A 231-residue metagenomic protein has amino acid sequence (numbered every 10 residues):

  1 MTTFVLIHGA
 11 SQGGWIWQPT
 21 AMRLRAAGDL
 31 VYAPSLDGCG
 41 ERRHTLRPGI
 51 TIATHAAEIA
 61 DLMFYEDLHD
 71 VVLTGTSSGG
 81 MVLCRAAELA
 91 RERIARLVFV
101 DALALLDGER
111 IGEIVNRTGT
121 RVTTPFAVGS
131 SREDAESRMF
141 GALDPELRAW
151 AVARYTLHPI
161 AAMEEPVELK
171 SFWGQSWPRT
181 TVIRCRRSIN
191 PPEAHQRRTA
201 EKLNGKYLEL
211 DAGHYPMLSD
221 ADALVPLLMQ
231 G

Functional and structural regions predicted by a protein language model:
T2-R43, F64: Conserved HGGG/HGGXW glycine-rich cap/lid loop of the alpha/beta-hydrolase fold
L30-Y32, L36-V71, E88, E113-N116: Active-site loop/oxyanion-hole signature of alpha/beta-hydrolase fold enzymes
P34-D37, L208-G213, D220: Short glycine-rich catalytic loops that host catalytic nucleophiles or stabilize transition states across multiple
P48, E88-E133, A162-M163, E168 (+1 more regions): Flexible "cap/lid" loop of the alpha/beta hydrolase fold
L73-T74, L97: Conserved alpha/beta-hydrolase fold motif
T74-G75, G79, L83: Gly/Ala-rich beta-loop-alpha elbow adjacent to hydrolase catalytic centers
A153-F172: Active-site nucleophile elbow and catalytic-triad environment of alpha/beta-hydrolase enzymes
C185-D211, L218, G231: Conserved loop-alpha-helix segment in the C-terminal half of the alpha/beta-hydrolase fold that carries the catalytic
